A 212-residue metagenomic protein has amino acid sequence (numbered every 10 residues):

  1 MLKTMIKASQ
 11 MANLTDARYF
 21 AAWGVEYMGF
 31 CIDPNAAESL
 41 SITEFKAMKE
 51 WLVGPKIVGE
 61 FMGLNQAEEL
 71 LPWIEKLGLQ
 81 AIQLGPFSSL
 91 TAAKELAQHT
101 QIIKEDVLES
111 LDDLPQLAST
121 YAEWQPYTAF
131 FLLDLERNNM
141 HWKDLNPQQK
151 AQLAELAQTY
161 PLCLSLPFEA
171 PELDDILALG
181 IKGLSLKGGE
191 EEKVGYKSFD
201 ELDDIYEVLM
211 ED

Functional and structural regions predicted by a protein language model:
T4-R18: N-terminal basic/disordered segments at the start of proteins
A12, A36-E44, H141-Q148, K193 (+1 more regions): Alpha-helix N-cap and loop-to-helix initiation/capping positions
Y19-V25: A short, Lys/Arg-enriched amphipathic alpha-helix followed by its capping loop at the start of a domain
A21, I74-E75, L177: Non-catalytic positions within long, well-ordered alpha-helices that form the structural scaffold/packing of enzyme
E26-A36, A81-A92, D134-N138, L177-L202: Glycine-rich phosphate-binding active-site loops on the catalytic face of alpha/beta enzymes
I32-N35, K49-P171: Conserved anion-binding
T43-W51, A93-A97, Q101, G189-D212: C-terminal helical cap(s) of enzyme catalytic domains, especially alpha/beta-barrels
A154-T159, S165, E172-L179, D200-E211: C-terminal amphipathic alpha-helical "assembly" element that mediates oligomerization/partner interfaces or acts as
